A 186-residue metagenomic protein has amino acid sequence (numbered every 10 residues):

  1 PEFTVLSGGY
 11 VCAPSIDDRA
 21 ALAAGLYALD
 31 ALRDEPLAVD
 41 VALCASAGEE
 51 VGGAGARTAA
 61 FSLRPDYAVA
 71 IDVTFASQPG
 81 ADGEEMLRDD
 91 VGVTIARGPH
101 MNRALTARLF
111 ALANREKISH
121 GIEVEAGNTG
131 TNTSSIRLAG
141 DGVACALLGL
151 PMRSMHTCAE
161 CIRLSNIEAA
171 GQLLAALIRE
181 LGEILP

Functional and structural regions predicted by a protein language model:
P1-V5, G80-E84, A144-G149: Acidic-glycine-rich active-site phosphate/pyrophosphate-binding loop
F3, C44-G52, T74-F75, G127 (+1 more regions): Acidic, glycine-rich active-site loops and adjacent beta-strand->loop/helix elements that engage anionic groups
F3, Y10, A23, D40-A42 (+4 more regions): Structural motif
T4-V5, S15-D17, D34-A38, A60-L63 (+2 more regions): Solvent-exposed alpha-helices and their adjacent loops that cap or buttress functional pockets in soluble metabolic
S7-E50, A170-A175: Alpha-helical metal-binding/catalytic segments enriched in His/Glu/Asp
R19-L22, G52-G55, G130-T133: Short glycine/serine/threonine-rich phosphate/pyrophosphate-binding segments that cradle anionic phosphate groups
G52-I122: Metal-dependent peptidase/peptidase-like ectodomains
V91-G171, A176-L185: Active-site-adjacent substrate-binding region of metalloamidase/peptidase-like peptide-processing proteins
